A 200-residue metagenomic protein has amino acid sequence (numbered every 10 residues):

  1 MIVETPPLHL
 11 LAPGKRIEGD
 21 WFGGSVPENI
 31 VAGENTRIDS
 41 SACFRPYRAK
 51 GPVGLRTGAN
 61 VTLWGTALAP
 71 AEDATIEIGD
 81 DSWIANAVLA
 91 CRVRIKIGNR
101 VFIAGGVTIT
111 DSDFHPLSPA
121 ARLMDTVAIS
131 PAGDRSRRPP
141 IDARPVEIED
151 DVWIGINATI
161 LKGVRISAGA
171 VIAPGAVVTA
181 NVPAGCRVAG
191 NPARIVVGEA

Functional and structural regions predicted by a protein language model:
M1-D151, I156-I160, A168, A184 (+1 more regions): Domain-scale signature associated with acetyltransferase and cell-envelope carbohydrate enzymes
V164, A176, V182, N191: Short beta-to-alpha loop/turn elements within the nucleotide-binding domains of ABC transporters
I172: Binuclear metal-ion centers of metallo-dependent hydrolases, dominated by the metallo-beta-lactamase
V188: Conserved active-site beta-strand element of glycosyltransferases/polysaccharide synthases
